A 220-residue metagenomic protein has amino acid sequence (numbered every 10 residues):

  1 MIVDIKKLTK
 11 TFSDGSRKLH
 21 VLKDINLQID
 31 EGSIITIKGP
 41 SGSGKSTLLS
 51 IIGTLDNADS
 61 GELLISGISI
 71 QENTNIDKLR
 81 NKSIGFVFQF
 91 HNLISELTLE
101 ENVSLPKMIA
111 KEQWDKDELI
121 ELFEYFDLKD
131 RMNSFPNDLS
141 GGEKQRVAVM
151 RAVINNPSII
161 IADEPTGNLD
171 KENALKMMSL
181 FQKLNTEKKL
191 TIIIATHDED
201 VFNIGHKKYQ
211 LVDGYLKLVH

Functional and structural regions predicted by a protein language model:
G53: Helix-to-loop junction immediately C-terminal to a conserved catalytic motif
G61-E72: Conserved ABC transporter NBD signature motif
I70-G85: ABC ATPase NBD coupling module
L97-S104: Short coil-to-helix segment of the ABC ATPase nucleotide-binding domain corresponding to the Q-loop/switch region
F135-Q145: Conserved ABC ATPase signature
I154-S158: A short, proline-enriched helix->beta-strand linker immediately N-terminal to the Walker B motif in ABC-type P-loop
I160-D163: Catalytic Walker B motif of ABC-type/P-loop ATPase nucleotide-binding domains
